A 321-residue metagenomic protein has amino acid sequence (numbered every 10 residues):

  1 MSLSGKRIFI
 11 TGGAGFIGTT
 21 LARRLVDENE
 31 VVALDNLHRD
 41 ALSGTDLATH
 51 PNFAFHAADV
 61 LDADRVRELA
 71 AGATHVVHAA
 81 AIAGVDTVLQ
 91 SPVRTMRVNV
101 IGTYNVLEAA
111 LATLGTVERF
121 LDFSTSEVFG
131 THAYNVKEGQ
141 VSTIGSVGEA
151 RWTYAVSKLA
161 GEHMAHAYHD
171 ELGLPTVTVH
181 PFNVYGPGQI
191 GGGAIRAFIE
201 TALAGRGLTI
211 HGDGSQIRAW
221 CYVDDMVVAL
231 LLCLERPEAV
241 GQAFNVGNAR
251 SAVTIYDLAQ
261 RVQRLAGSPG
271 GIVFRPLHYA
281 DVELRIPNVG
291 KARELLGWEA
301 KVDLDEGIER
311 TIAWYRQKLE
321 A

Functional and structural regions predicted by a protein language model:
M1-P181: N-terminal Rossmann-like NAD(P)+-binding domain of SDR-like oxidoreductases, especially those catalyzing
S43-D46, H132-N135, Q189-G192, D257-L258 (+1 more regions): Short aromatic-enriched loop/helix-cap "lid" or pocket-rim segments at secondary-structure transitions that line
L61, S126-F129, V184-G186, M226 (+1 more regions): Conserved sequence/active-site signature of Rossmann-fold short-chain dehydrogenase/reductase
D64-R67, T74, D86, V93 (+10 more regions): Residues in well-ordered alpha-helical elements
V88, F182-N183, A243-V246: Short-chain dehydrogenase/reductase
V106, Y168, A197-T201, A229-C233: A short, amphipathic alpha-helix embedded in the catalytic core of nucleotide-handling enzymes
S146-S157, P181, P187, G191 (+2 more regions): The catalytic Tyr-centered alpha-helix of NAD(P)H-dependent dehydrogenases
A202-A321: C-terminal substrate-binding subdomain of Rossmann-fold SDR/epimerase-dehydratase oxidoreductases
